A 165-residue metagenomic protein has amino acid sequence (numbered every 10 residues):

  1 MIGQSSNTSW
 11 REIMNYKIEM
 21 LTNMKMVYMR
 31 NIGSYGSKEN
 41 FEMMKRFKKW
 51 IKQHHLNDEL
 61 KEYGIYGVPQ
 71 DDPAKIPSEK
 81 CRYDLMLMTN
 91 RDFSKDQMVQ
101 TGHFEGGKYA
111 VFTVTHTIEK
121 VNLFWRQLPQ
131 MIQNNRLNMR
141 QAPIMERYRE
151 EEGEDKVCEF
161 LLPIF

Functional and structural regions predicted by a protein language model:
M1-F165: A solvent-exposed interaction/effector surface
